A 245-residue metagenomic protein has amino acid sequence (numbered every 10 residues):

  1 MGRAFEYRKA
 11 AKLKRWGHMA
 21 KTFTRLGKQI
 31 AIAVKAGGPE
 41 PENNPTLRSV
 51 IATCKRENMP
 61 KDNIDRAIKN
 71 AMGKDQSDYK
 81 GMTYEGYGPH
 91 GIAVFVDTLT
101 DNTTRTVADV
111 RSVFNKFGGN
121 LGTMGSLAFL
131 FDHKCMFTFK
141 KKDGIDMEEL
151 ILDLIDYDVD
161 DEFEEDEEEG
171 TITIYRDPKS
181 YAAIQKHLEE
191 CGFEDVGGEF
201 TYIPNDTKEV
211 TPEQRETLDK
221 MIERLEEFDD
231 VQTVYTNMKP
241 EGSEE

Functional and structural regions predicted by a protein language model:
M1-G122, L127-M136: N-terminal cationic and glycine-rich segments that engage phosphates or anionic surfaces
M136-E245: Positively charged, low-complexity, intrinsically disordered RNA-binding extensions
